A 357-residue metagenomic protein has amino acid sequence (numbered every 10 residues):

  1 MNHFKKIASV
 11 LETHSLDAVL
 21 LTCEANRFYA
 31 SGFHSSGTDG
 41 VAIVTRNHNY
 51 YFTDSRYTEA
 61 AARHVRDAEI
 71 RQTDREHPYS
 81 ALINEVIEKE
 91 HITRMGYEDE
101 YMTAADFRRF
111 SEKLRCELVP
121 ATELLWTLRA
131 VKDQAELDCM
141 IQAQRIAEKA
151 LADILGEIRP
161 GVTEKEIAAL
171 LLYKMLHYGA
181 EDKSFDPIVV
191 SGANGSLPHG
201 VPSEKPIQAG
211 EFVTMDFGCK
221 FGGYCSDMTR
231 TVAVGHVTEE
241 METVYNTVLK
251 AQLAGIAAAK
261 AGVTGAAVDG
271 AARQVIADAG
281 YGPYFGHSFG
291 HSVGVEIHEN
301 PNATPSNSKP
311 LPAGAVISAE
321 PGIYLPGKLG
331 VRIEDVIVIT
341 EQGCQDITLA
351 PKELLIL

Functional and structural regions predicted by a protein language model:
M1-L357: Active-site neighborhoods and metal-handling regions in enzymes and metal-associated proteins
